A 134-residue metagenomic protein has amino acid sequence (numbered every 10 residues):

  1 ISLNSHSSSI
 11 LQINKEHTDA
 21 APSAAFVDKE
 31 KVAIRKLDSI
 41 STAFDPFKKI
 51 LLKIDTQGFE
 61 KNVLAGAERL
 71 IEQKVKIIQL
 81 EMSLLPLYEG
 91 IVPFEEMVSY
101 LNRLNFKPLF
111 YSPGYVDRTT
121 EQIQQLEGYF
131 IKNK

Functional and structural regions predicted by a protein language model:
I1-R35: Glycine-rich adenosyl-binding loop in Rossmann-like folds that engage adenosine-containing cofactors
I40-K134: Conserved acidic-Pro-Pro-aromatic motif
